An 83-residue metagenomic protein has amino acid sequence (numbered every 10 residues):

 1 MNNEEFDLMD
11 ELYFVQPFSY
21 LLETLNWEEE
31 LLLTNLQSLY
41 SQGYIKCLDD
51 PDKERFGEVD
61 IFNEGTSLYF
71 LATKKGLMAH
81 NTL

Functional and structural regions predicted by a protein language model:
M1-W27, T34-Q37: Short amphipathic alpha-helical interface segments
E5-M9, I45-D49, H80-L83: Low-complexity, flexible helical/coil segments
P17-Y20, K53, M78-H80: Residues in flexible loops and secondary-structure boundaries
N26-K53, E64-S67: Short amphipathic alpha-helical interaction segments
F56-L83: Short, amphipathic alpha-helical interaction segments positioned at domain boundaries
